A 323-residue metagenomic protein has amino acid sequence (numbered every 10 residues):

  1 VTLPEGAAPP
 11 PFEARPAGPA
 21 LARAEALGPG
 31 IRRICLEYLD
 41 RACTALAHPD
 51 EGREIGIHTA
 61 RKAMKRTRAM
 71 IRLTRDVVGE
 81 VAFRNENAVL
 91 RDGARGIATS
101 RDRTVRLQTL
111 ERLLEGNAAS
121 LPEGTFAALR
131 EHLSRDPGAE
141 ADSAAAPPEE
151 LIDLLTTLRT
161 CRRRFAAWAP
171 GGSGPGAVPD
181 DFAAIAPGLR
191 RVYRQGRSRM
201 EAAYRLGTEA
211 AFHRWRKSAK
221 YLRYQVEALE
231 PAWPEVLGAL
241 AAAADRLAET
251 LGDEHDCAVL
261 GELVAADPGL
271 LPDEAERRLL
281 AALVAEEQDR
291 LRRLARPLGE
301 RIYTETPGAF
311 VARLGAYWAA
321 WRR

Functional and structural regions predicted by a protein language model:
V1-R323: Cationic, histidine-enriched alpha-helical/coil surfaces that engage anionic ligands
